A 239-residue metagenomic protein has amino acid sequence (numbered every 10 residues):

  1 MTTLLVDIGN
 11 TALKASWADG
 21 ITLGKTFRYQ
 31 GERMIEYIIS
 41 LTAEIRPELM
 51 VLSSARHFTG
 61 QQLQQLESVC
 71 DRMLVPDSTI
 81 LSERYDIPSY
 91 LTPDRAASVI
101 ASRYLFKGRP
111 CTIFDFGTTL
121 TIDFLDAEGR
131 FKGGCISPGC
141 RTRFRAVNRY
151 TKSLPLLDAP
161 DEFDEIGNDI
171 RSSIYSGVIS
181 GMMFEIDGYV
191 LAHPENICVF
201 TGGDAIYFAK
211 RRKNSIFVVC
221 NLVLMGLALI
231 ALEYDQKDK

Functional and structural regions predicted by a protein language model:
M1-G24, R109-F131, V147, L227: Gly/Thr-rich phosphate-binding beta-strand-loop-beta motif of the actin/hexokinase/Hsp70
T3-C70: Conserved phosphate-binding loops in N-terminal lobes of ATP-dependent enzymes of the actin/Hsp70/sugar-kinase
A43-P93, E128-C140, S172, S176-I179 (+3 more regions): Short beta-strand-loop/turn "lid" adjacent to the catalytic site in phosphate-handling enzymes
A43-R46, L105-R109, H193-P194: Glycine-rich phosphate-binding loop signature in dinucleotide/nucleotide-binding domains
L81-C111, L224-Q236: Conserved phosphate-binding catalytic cores of ATP/NTP-utilizing and phosphoryl-transfer enzymes
S102, I113-T119, P138-R141: Conserved mixed alpha/beta catalytic, RNA-binding, or beta-rich assembly cores of soluble enzyme, regulatory
S137-H193: Active-site rim beta-loop-alpha module in soluble metabolic enzymes
N196-K239: Long hydrophobic alpha-helical segments typical of transmembrane helices together with their membrane-interfacial
